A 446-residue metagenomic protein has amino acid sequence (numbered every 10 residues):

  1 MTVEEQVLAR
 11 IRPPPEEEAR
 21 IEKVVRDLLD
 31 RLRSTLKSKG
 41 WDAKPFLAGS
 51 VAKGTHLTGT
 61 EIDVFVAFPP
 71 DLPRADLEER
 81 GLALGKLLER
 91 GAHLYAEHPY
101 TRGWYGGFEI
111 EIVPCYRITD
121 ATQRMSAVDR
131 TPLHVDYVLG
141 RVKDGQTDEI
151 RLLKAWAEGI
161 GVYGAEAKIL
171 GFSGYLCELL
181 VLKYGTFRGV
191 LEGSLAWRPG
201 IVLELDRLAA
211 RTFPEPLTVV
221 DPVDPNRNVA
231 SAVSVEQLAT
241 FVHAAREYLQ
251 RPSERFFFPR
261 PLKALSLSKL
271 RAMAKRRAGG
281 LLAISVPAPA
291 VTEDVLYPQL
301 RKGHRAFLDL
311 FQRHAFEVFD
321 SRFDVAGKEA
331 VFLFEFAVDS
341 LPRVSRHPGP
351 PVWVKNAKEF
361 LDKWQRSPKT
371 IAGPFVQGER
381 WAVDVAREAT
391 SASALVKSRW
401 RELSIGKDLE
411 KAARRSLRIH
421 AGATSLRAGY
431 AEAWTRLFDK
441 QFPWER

Functional and structural regions predicted by a protein language model:
M1-G59, R74-A75, T101, C115-R124: N-terminal regions immediately upstream of nucleotidyltransferase
L29, P70-L87: A short, contiguous, amphipathic alpha-helix enriched in charged residues
S34-K44, K86-G91, D309-E317: Short secondary-structure junctions
A48-T58, D320-F332: Short edge beta-strands and adjacent turn/loop segments
H56, V64-P70, E111-D144: Hydrophobic, small-residue-rich alpha-helical packing segments that form membrane-like cores
E79-Q123, F319-A330: Conserved catalytic core of two-metal-ion nucleotidyltransferases
G145-V325, E329, A337-H347: Conserved nucleotidyltransferase catalytic core and NTase-mimicking acidic/glycine-rich helix/loop elements in nucleic
A326-R446: Extended, charged low-complexity segments that frequently continue into or abut oligomerization scaffolds
